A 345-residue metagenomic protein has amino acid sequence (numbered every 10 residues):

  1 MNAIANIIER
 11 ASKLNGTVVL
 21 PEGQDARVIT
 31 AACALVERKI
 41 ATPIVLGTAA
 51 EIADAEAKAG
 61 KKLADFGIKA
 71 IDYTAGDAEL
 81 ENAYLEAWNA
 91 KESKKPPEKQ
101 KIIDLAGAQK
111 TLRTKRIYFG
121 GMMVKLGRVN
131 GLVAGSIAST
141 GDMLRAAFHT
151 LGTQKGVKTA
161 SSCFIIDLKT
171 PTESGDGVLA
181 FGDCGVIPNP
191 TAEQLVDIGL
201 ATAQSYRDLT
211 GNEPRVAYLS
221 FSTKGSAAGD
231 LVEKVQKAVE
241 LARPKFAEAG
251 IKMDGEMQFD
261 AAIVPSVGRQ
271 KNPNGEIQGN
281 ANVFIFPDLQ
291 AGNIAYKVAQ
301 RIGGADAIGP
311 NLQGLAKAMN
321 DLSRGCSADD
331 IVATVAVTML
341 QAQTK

Functional and structural regions predicted by a protein language model:
M1-Q278, V283-K345: Anion-binding alpha/beta catalytic cores of soluble intermediary-metabolism enzymes, centered on
